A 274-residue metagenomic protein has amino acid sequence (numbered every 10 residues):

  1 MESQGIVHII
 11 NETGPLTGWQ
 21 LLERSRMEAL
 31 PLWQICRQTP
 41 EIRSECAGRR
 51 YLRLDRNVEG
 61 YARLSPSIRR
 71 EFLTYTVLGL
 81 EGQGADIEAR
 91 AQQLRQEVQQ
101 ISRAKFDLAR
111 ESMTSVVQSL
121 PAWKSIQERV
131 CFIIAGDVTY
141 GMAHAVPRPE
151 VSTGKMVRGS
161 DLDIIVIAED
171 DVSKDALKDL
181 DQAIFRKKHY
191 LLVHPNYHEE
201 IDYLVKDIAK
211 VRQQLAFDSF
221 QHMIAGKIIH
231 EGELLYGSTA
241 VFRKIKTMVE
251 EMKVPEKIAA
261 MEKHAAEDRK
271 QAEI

Functional and structural regions predicted by a protein language model:
M1-G159, A168-I274: Catalytic core of pol beta-like nucleotidyltransferases
D163: Cell-envelope/extracellular polymer assembly enzymes that use nucleotide-activated donors
